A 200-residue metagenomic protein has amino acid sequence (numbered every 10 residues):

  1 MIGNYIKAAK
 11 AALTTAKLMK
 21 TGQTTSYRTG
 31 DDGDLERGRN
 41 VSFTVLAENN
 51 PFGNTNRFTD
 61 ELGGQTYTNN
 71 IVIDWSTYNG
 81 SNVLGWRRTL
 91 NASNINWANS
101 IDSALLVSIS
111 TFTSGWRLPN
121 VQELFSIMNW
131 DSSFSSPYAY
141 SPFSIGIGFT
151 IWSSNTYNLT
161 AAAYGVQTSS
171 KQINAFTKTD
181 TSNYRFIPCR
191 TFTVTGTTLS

Functional and structural regions predicted by a protein language model:
G3-R117, V121-S200: Glycine-aromatic-enriched surface loops/turns that form tight recognition elements
